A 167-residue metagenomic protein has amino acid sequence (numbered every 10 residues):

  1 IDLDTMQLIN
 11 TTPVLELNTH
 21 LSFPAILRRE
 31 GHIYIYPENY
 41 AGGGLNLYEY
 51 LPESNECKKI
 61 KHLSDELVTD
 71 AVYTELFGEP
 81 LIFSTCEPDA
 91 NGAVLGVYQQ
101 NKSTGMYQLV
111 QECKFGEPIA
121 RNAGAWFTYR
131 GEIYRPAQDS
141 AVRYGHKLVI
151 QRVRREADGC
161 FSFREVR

Functional and structural regions predicted by a protein language model:
I1-R167: Carbohydrate-active catalytic/glycan-binding domains of CAZyme proteins, especially the secreted or lumenal ectodomains
